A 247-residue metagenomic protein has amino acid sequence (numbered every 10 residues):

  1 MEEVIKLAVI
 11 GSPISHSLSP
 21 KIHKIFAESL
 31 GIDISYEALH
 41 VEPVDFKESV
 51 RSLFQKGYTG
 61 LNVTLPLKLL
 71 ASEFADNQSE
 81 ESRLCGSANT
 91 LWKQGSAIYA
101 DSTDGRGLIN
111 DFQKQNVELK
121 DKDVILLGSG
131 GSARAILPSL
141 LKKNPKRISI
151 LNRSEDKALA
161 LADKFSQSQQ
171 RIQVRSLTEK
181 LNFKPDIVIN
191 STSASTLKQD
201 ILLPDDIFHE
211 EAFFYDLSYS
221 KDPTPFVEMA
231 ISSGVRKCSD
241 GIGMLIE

Functional and structural regions predicted by a protein language model:
E2-Q115: Phosphate/diphosphate ligand-binding glycine-rich loop within oxidoreductases
G11, S102, F112, V117 (+3 more regions): Glycine-rich adenosine-cofactor-binding loop
I14-S15, E155-D156, K221: Helix N-cap at the beta1-alpha1 junction of Rossmann-like dinucleotide-binding domains, i.e., the first residues
P66, N190-A194, S218-Y219: Short glycine-/small-residue-rich Rossmann-like dinucleotide-binding loops
G105, A212-E247: Rossmann-fold NAD(P)-binding glycine/threonine-rich loop
A160-Q170: Short, conserved SAM-binding/catalytic segment of Class I S-adenosyl-L-methionine-dependent methyltransferases
Q169-P185: Short acidic low-complexity segments
T196-F214: Rossmann-fold NAD(P) dinucleotide-binding segment
